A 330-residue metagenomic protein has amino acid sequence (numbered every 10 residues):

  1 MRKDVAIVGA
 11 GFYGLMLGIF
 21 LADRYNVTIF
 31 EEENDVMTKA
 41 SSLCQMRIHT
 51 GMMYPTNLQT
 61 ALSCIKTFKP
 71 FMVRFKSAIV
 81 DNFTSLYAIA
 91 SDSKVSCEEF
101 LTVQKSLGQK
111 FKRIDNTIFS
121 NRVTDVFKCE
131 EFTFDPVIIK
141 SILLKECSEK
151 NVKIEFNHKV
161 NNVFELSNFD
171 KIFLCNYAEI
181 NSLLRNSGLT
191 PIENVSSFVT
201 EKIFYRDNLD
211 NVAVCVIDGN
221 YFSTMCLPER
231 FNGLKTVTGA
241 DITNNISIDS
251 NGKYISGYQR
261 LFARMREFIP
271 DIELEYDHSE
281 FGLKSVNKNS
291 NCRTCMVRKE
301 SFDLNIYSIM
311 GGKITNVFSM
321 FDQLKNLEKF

Functional and structural regions predicted by a protein language model:
K3-T28: N-terminal Rossmann-like FAD-binding beta1-loop-alpha1 element of flavoenzymes
D23-S42: Glycine-rich FAD pyrophosphate-binding loop
M37, K171-V214, Y254-I255, D271-I272: Central helical "cap/lid" subdomain
Q45-V123: Dinucleotide-binding Rossmann-like beta1-alpha1 core, especially the glycine-rich loop that anchors the ADP
I79-I89, R113-C147, D303-G311: Helix-loop-beta segment of a Rossmann-like dinucleotide-binding subdomain
F127-F164, K171, C175-S182, V317-K325: Helical element adjacent to the flavin cofactor pocket in flavoenzyme catalytic cores
N211-M296: Active-site lid/adjacent beta-loop-alpha segment flanking the redox-cofactor pocket in flavoenzymes
I269-F330: C-terminal catalytic lobe of FAD-dependent flavoproteins
